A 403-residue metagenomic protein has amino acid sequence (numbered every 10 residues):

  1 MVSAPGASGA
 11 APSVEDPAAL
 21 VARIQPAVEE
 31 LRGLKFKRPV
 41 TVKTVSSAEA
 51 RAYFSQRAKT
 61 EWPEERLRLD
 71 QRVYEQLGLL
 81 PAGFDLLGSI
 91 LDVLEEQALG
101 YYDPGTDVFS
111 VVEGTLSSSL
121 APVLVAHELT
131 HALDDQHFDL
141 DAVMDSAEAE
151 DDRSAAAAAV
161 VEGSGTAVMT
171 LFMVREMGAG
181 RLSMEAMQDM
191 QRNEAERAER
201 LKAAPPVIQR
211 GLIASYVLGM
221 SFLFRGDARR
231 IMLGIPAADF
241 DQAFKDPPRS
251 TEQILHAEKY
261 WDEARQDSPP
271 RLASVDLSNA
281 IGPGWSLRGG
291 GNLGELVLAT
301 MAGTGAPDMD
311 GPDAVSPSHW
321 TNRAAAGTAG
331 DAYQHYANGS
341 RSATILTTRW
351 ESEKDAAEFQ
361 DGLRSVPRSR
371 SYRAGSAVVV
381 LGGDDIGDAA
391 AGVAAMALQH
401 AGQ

Functional and structural regions predicted by a protein language model:
V2-P12, R38, T106-V111, D145-A149 (+2 more regions): Acidic/histidine-rich, surface-exposed loop or edge segments in extracytoplasmic proteins
A19-S118: Auxiliary, metal-adjacent structural segments of Zn-dependent hydrolase domains
R23-I24, D135-D141, D145-D189, N193: Post-HExxH zinc-binding segment in Zn-dependent metallohydrolases
V28, V123-L140, G165-T166, S352: Active-site recognition of the HExxH zinc-binding catalytic motif
E29-V45, E176-A186, I231-D246: Surface-exposed patches in mature extracellular/periplasmic domains of secreted proteins
F109-A126, D152-A157: Short pre-active-site segment immediately N-terminal to the catalytic Zn-binding motif
A198-S340: Pan-zinc metallopeptidase signature
A324, A329-Q403: C-terminal soluble interaction/assembly domains
